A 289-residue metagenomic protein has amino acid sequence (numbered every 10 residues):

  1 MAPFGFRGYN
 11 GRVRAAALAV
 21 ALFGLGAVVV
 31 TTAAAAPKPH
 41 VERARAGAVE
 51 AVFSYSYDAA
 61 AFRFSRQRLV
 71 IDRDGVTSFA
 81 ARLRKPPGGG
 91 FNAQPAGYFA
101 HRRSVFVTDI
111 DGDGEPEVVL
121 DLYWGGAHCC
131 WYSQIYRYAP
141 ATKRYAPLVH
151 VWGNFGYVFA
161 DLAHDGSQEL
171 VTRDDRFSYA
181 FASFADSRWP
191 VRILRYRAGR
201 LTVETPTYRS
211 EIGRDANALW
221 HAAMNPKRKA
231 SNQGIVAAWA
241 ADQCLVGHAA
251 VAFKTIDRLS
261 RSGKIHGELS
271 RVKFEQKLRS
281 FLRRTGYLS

Functional and structural regions predicted by a protein language model:
A17-V28: Bacterial N-terminal signal peptides
V30-T32: N-terminal signal peptide c-region/cleavage motif recognized by signal peptidases
A34-R63, T172-S289: Acidic, small-residue rich beta-repeat scaffolds with periodic aromatic anchors
A48-S54, T108-Y123, A163-D175: Acidic/hydrophobic-patterned starts of short beta strands in beta-sheet-rich repeat architectures
D72-D74, C130-A146, S183-T202: Beta-propeller blade repeat segments, especially FG-GAP/WD-type strand-to-loop junctions in 6- to 7-bladed propeller
D74-S78, V107-E115, A139-R144, F159-Q168 (+1 more regions): A short, structured loop/turn motif at beta-sheet edges
R82-R103, H150-V158, G213-R214: Repeat-based blade/solenoid architectures
